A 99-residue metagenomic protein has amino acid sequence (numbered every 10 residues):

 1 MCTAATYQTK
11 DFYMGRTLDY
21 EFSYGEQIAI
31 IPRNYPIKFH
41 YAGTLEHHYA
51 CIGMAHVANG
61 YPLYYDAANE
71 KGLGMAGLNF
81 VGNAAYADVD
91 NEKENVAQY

Functional and structural regions predicted by a protein language model:
M1-N95: A contiguous strand-loop segment
Y99: Second-shell loop/turn segments in exported
